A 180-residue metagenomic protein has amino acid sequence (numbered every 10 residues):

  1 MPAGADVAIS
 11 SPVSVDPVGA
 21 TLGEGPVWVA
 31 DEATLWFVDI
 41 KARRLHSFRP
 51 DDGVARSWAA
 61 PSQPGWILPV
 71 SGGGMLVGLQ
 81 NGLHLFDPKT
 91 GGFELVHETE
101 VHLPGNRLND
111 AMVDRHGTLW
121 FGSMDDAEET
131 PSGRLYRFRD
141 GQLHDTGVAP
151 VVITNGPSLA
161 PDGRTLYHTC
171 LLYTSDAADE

Functional and structural regions predicted by a protein language model:
P2-G19: A short helix->beta-strand "capping" segment at the edge of beta-propeller domains
P12-D16, G53-W58, E94-E100, L143-V148: A short beta-strand motif characteristic of beta-propeller blades
V18-E32, A60-M75, L79, H102-T118 (+1 more regions): Beta-rich, blade/repeat-based domains predominating in secreted/periplasmic proteins but also intracellular
F37, V77, F121-G122, H168: Residue position within the beta-strands of beta-propeller blades
I40-K41, A127-S132, L171-L172: Short, solvent-exposed loop/turn segments at conserved positions within beta-propeller repeat blades
R44-H46, G82, R134-Y136: A short loop-to-beta-strand structural motif that recurs across blades of beta-propeller domains
R49-D52, P88-G91, F138-G141: Short loop/turn segments that connect beta-strands within beta-propeller blades
Y173-A178: Conserved small/polar residues in nucleotide/adenosyl-binding loops
